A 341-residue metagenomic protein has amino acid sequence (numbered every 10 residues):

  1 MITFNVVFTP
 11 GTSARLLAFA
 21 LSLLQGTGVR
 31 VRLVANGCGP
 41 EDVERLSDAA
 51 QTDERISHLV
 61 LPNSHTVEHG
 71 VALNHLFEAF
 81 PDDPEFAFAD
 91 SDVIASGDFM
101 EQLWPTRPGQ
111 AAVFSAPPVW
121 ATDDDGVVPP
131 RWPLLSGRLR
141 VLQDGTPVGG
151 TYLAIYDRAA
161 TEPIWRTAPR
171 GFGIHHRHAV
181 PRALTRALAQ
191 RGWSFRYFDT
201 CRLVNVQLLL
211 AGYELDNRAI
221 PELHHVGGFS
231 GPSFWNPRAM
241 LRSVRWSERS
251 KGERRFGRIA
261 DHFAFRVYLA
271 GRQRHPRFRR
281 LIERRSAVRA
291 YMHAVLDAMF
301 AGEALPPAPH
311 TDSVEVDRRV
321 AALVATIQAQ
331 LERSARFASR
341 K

Functional and structural regions predicted by a protein language model:
M1-F19: N-proximal low-complexity "stem/linker" segments adjacent to membrane-targeting elements
F19-R30: Short, acidic, metal-binding catalytic loop of nucleotide-sugar glycosyltransferases
G39-D83: Active-site-proximal specificity loops/subdomain of glycosyltransferases
D83-I94: Short beta-strand-to-loop acidic/aromatic patch adjacent to the donor-nucleotide binding site
S96, E101-T185: Conserved catalytic core of nucleotide-sugar-dependent glycosyltransferases
G149-R249: Catalytic core and acceptor-binding pocket of nucleotide-sugar-dependent glycosyltransferases
N205-F300: PAPS-dependent sulfotransferase catalytic core
A308-K341: C-terminal non-catalytic accessory extensions
